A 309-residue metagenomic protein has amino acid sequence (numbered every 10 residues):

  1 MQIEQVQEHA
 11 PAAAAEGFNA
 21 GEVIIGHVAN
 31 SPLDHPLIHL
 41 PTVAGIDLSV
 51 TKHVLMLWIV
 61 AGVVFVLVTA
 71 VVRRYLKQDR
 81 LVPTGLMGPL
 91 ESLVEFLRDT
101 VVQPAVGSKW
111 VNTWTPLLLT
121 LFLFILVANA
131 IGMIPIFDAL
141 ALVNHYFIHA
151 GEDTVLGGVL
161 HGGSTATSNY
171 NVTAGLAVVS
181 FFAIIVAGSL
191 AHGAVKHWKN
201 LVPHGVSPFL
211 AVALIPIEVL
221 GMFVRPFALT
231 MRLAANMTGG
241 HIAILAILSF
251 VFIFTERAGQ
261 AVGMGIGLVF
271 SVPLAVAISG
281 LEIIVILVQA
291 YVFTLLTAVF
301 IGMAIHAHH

Functional and structural regions predicted by a protein language model:
M1-E91, D99, Q103-S108, M133-T165: Perimembrane topogenic segments of multi-pass inner/organellar membrane proteins
G45, L93, G132, V178 (+2 more regions): Residue-level signature of catalytic and energy-coupling elements of molecular machines, predominantly ATP/GTP-dependent
H53, T84-S92, F96, T100 (+4 more regions): Alpha-helical membrane-spanning segments of integral membrane proteins, especially the hydrophobic core of TM bundles
M56-V72, L121-N129, L176-I184, S249 (+1 more regions): Hydrophobic core segments of alpha-helical transmembrane domains in multi-pass membrane transport and ion-translocation
V68, V72-L76, V102-Q103, A128-I131 (+6 more regions): Membrane-water interface at transmembrane helix exits
V94-L97, A130-M133, G239-I247: Conserved long hydrophobic alpha-helices within structured protein cores
E152-V159, T165, N171, G175 (+1 more regions): Hydrophobic alpha-helical transmembrane segments and adjacent short intramembrane/lumenal linkers of inner/organellar
